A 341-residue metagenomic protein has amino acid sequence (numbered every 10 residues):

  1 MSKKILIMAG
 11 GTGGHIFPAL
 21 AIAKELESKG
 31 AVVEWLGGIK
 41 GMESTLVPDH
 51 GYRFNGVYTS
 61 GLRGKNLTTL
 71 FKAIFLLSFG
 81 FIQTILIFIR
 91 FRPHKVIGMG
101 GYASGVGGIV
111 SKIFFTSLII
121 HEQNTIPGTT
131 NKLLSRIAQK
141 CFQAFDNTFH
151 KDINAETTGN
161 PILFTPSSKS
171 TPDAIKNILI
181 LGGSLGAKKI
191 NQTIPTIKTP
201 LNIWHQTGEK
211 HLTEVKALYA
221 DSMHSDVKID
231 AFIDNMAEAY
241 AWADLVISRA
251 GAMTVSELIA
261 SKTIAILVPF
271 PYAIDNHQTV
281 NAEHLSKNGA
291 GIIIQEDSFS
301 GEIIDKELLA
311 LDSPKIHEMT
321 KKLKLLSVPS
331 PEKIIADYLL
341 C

Functional and structural regions predicted by a protein language model:
S2-G10, E27-L76, I294-D297: Conserved nucleotide-sugar phosphate-binding/catalytic loop shared by glycosyltransferases and other
H15-L26: Short amphipathic alpha-helix
V32, R53, K112-S168: Active-site-proximal region of nucleotide-activated glycan assembly enzymes, centered on histidine/acidic-rich loops
G41, L46-H50, S170-V246, T279-A282 (+2 more regions): Donor-nucleotide binding loops and adjacent catalytic segments primarily of GT-B fold Leloir glycosyltransferases
N66-K95, I113: An amphipathic, basic-hydrophobic alpha-helix
P93-H94, A241-S256, T263-I264: Acidic donor-binding loop of glycosyltransferase active sites
K315-P329: A short, well-ordered alpha-helix in the C-terminal region of glycosyltransferases
V328-C341: C-terminal alpha-helical cap of glycosyltransferases
